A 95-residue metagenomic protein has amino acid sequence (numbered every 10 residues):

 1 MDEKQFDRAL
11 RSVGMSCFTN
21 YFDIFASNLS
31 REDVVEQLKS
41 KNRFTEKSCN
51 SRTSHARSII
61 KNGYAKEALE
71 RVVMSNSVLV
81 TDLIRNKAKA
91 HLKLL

Functional and structural regions predicted by a protein language model:
M1-A9: Short, Lys/Arg-enriched N-terminal segment that forms or immediately precedes the first helix of a structured domain
A9-L29: Short, amphipathic alpha-helical "recognition" segments used to contact nucleic acids or chromatin
F25-K39: Short, charged amphipathic recognition helices of the HTH superfamily and cognate SANT/SANTA-like modules
Q37-S51: Short, basic interhelical loop/turn and adjoining N-cap of the next helix at nucleic-acid- or acidic-partner-contacting
T53, R57-I60: DNA major-groove recognition helix of helix-turn-helix
I60-S75: Short Lys/Arg-enriched helix C-cap and helix-to-coil transition segments that create basic nucleic-acid-contact patches
L83-L95: Helix-turn-helix/homeodomain-like alpha-helical modules used for DNA recognition and transcription-factor dimerization
